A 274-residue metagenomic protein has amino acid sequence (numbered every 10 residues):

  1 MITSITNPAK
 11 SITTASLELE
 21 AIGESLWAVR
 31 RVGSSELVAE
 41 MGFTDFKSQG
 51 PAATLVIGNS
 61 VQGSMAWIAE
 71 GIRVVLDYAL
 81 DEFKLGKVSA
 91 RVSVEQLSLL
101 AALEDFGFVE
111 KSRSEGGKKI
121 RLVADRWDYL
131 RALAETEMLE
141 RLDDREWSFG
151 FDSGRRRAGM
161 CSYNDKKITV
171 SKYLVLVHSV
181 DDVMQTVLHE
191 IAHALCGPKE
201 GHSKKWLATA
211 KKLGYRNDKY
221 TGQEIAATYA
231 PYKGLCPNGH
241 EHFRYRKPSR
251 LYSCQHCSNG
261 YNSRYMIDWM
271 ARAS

Functional and structural regions predicted by a protein language model:
M1-D125: Acyl-donor (CoA/ACP) binding surface of acyl/acetyltransferases
T3-T6, T13-T14, V32, T44 (+7 more regions): Residue-identity detector for threonine
G71-V75, V187, T209: Short amphipathic C-terminal alpha-helix that caps PH/PH-like domains
S112, R126-Q185, A194-S274: Active-site-proximal or metal-binding-adjacent scaffold patches in catalytic folds
E190: Walker B catalytic acidic pair
